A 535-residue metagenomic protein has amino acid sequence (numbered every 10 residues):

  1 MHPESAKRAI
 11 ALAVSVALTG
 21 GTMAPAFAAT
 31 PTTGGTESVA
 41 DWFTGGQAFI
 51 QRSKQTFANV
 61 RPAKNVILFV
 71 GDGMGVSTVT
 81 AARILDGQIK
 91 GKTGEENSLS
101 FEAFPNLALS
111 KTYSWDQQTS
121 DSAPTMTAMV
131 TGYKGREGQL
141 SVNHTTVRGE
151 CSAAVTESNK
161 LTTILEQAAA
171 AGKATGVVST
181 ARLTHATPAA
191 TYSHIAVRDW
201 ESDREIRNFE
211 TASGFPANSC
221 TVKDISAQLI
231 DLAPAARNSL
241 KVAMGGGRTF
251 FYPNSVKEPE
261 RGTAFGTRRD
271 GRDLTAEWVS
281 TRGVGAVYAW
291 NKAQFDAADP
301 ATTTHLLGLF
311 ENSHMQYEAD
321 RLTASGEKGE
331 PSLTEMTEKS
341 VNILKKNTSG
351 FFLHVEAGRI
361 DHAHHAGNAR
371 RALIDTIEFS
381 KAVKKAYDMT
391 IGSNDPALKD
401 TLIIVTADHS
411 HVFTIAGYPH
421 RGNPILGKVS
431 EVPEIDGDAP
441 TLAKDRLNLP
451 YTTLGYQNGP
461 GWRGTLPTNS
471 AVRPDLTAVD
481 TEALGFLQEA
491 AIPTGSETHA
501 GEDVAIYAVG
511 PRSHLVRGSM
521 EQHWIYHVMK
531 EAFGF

Functional and structural regions predicted by a protein language model:
H2-A11: Bacterial N-terminal signal peptides that target proteins for export
R8, M23-A28: Sec/Tat signal peptide C-region and signal peptidase I cleavage site
V14-M23: Hydrophobic core
A29-G34: Cleaved targeting-peptide boundary
T36-Q47, N59-K64, M74-T80, I84-T127 (+1 more regions): A post-motif C-terminal structural segment
L68-F69, V177, V405: Structural beta-sheet core signal
S141-S158: His/Cys-centered metal/cofactor-coordination and adjacent catalytic loops
K160, L165-E166, A170-A190: Glycine-rich phosphate/pyrophosphate-binding loops and their adjacent beta-strand/loop elements at enzyme active sites
